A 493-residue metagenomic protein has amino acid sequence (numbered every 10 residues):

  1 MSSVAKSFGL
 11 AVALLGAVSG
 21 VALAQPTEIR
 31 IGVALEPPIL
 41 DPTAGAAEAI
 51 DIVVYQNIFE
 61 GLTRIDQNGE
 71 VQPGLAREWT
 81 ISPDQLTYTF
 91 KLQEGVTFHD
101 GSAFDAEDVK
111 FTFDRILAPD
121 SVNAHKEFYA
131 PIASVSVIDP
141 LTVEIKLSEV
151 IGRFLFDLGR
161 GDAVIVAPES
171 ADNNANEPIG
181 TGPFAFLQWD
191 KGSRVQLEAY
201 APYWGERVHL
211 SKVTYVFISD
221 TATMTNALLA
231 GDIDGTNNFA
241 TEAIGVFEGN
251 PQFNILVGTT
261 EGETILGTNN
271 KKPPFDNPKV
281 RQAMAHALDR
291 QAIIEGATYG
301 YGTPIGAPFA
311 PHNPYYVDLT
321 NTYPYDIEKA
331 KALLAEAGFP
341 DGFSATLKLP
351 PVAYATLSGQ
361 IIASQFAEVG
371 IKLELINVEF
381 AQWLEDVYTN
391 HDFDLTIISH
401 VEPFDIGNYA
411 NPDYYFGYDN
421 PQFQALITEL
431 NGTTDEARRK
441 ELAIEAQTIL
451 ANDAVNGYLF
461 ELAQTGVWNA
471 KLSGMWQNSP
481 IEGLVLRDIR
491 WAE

Functional and structural regions predicted by a protein language model:
G32-P83, D114, I179-T181: N-terminal lobe/hinge region of extracytoplasmic solute-binding protein
L35-I52, L75-A76, S102, A124-H125 (+4 more regions): A structural "hinge/loop" feature
E70, V150-I151, F156-V208, K212 (+3 more regions): Gly/Pro-rich hinge or "lid" segments in bacterial periplasmic/extracellular proteins
R77-V122, I138, E144, A227 (+1 more regions): Aromatic- and charge-enriched surface segment that lines or borders ligand/interaction sites
K91, H125-P168: Surface-exposed binding/hinge segments that line and control ligand-binding clefts or catalytic entry sites
D105-T112, P140-E144, G182-P183, L210-K212 (+7 more regions): Alpha-helical secondary-structure segments
D172, A201-V246, A363-S364, K372-E374: Ligand-site clamp/hinge motif
D190, L288-Y315, A353-A363, L384-E493: Detector for C-terminal structural segments
